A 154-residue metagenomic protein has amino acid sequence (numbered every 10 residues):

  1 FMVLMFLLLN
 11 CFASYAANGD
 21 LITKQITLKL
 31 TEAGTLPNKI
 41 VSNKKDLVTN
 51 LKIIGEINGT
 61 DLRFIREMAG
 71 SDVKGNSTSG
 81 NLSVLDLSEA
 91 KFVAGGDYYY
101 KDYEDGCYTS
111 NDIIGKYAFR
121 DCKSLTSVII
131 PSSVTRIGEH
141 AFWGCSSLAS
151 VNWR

Functional and structural regions predicted by a protein language model:
M2-C11: Bacterial N-terminal signal peptides
C11-F12, L148: Acidic, Ser/Thr/Gly/Pro-rich low-complexity segments and short DxT(G/T)-type signature motifs
A13-G19: Boundary at the C-terminal end of the N-terminal hydrophobic targeting segment
T23-E32, V48-I57, G75-I113, K123-R136 (+1 more regions): Structural signature of tandem-repeat unit edges
G34-K44, T60-G70, H140: Short, T/G/N/S-enriched strand-turn elements that build extracellular solenoid repeat scaffolds
N38-S42, G75, A118: Short, flexible, glycine/charge-rich loop motifs used to bind or transfer phosphoryl groups or to couple energy/partner
G115-A118, G138-W143: Consensus positions within tandem repeat domains that build extended binding/scaffold surfaces
